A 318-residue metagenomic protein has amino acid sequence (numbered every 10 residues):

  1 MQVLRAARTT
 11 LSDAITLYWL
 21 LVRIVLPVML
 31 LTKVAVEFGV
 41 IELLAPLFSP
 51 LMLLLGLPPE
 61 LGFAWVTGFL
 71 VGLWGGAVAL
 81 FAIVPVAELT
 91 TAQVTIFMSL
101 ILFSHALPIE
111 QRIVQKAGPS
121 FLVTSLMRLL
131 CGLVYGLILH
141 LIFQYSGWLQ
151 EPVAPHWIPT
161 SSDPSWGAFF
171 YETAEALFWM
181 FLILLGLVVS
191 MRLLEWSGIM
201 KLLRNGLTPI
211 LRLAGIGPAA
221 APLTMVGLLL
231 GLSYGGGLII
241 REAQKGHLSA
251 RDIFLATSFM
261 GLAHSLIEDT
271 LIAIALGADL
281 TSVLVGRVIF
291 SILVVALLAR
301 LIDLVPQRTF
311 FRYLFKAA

Functional and structural regions predicted by a protein language model:
M1-L51, L129-L211, I289, L293 (+1 more regions): Selected transmembrane alpha-helices and immediately adjacent juxtamembrane segments of polytopic inner-membrane
L4, R8-S12, T16, L20 (+10 more regions): Juxtamembrane/transmembrane-helix boundary motifs in multi-pass membrane proteins
R23, P27, L31, V40 (+12 more regions): Hydrophobic faces of alpha-helical transmembrane segments in multi-pass integral membrane proteins
L31-I41, G75-A82, E195, L266-A275 (+1 more regions): Juxtamembrane "helix exit" motif at the C-terminal ends of alpha-helical transmembrane segments in multi-pass membrane
T32-V36, L80-V84, V114, L139-Q144 (+6 more regions): Membrane-water interface at transmembrane helix exits
P58-A117, L213-A273: Alpha-helical membrane segments and immediately flanking helix-loop junctions that form or couple to the substrate/ion
L70-A82, A117-V123, S146-H156, E175-L185 (+3 more regions): Juxtamembrane/interfacial segments around transmembrane helices
S104-T160, E268, A273-V305: Transmembrane helix-loop-helix hairpins in multi-pass inner-membrane proteins
